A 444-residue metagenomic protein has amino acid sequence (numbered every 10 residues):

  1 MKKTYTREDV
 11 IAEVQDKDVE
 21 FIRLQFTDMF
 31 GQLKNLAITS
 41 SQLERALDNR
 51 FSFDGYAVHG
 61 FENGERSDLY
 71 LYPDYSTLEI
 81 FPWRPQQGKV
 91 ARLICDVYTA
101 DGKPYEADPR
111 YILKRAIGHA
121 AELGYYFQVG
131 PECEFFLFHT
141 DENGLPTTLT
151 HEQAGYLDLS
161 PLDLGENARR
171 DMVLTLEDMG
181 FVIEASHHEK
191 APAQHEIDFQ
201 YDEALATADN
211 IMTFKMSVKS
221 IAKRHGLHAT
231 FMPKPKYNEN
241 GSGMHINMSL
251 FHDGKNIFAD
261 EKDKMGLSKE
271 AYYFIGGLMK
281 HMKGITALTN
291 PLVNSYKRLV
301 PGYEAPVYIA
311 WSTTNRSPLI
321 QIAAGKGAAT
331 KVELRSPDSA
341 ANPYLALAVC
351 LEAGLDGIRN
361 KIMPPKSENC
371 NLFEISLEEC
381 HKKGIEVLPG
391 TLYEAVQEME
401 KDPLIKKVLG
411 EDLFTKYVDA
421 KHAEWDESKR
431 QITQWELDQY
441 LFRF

Functional and structural regions predicted by a protein language model:
M1-F444: Glycine-rich, acidic/polar active-site loops that bind/position phosphate-bearing ligands
